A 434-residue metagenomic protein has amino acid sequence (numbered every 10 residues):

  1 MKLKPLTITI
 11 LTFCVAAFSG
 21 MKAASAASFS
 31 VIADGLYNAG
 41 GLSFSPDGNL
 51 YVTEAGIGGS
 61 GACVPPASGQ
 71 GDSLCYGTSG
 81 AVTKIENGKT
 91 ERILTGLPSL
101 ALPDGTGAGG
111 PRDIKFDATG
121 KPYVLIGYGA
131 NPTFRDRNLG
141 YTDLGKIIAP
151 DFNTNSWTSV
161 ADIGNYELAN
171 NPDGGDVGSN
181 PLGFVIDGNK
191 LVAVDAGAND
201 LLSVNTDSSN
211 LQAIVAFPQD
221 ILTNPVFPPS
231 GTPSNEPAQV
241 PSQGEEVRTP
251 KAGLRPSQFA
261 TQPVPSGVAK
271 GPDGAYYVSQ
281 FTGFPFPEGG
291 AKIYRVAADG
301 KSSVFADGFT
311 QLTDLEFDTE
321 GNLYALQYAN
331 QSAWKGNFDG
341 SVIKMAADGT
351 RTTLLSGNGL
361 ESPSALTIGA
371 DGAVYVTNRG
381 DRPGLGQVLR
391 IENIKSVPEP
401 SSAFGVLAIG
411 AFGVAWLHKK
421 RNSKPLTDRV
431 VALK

Functional and structural regions predicted by a protein language model:
S28-A33, E91-L94, L100-D104, T158-V160 (+5 more regions): A short beta-strand motif characteristic of beta-propeller blades
G35-P46, T78-S79, L100-P122, Y166-L191 (+8 more regions): Beta-rich, blade/repeat-based domains predominating in secreted/periplasmic proteins but also intracellular
Y51-E54, Y123-I126, A193, Y277-S279 (+2 more regions): Residue position within the beta-strands of beta-propeller blades
G61-T78, T133-D143, A196-G197, P285-G290 (+2 more regions): Short, solvent-exposed loop/turn segments at conserved positions within beta-propeller repeat blades
T78-T83, G145-I148, D200-L202, K292-Y294 (+2 more regions): A short loop-to-beta-strand structural motif that recurs across blades of beta-propeller domains
I85-K89, D151-N155, N205-S209, V296-G300 (+2 more regions): Short loop/turn segments that connect beta-strands within beta-propeller blades
V397, S401-K420: A cross-kingdom C-terminal cell-surface attachment/processing module
V414-K434: C-terminal membrane-anchoring or membrane-association module
